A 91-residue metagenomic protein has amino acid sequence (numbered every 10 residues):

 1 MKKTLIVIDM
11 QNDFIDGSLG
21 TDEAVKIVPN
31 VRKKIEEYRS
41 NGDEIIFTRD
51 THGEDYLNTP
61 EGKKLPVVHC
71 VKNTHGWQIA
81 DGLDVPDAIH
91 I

Functional and structural regions predicted by a protein language model:
M1-I91: Active-site acidic carboxylates
